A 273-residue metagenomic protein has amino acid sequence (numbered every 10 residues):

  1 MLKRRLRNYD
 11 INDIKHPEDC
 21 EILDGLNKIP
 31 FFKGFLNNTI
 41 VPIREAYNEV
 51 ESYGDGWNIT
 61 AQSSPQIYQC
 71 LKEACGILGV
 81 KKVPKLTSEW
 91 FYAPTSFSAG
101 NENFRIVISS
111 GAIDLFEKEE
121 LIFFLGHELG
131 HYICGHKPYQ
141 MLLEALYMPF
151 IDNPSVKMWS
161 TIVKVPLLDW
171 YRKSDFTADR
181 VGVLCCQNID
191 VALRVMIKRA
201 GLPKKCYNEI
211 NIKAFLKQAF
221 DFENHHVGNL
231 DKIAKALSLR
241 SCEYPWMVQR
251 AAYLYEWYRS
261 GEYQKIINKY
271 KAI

Functional and structural regions predicted by a protein language model:
M1-E102, K164-V165, Y171, P203-K204 (+5 more regions): Hydrophobic or amphipathic, alpha-helical segments that drive membrane association/targeting
Q62, V107-F123, P166-K173: Short pre-active-site segment immediately N-terminal to the catalytic Zn-binding motif
Q62-Q66, A74, L78-V80, V156-N224: Short helix/loop segments within enzyme catalytic domains that coordinate or immediately flank catalytic cofactors
L71, I108, H127, A178 (+1 more regions): Divalent metal-coordination and catalytic microenvironments
E102-I106, K157-S160: Short, conserved phosphate-binding/catalytic loop or strand-edge motifs used in phosphoryl-/nucleotidyl-transfer
F116, L125-C134, T177, V181: Active-site His/Glu-centered metal-binding helix of metallohydrolases
E128-M148: Catalytic Zn2+-binding segment of zinc metalloproteases
M141-I162: Divalent metal-dependent catalytic cores for phosphoryl transfer on phosphate-bearing substrates
